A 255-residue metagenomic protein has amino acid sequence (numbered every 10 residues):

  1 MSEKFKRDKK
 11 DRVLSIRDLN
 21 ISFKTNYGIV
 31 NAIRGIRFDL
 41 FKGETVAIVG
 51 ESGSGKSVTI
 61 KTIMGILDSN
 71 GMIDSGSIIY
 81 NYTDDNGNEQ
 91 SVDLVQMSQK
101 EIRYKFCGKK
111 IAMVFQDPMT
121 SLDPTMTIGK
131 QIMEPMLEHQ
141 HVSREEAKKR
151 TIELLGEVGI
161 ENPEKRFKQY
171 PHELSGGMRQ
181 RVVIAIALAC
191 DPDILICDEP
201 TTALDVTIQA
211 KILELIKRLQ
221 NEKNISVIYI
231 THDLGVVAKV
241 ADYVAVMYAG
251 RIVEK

Functional and structural regions predicted by a protein language model:
K9-V13, S22-G35, I66-M72, D84-S91 (+3 more regions): A short, flexible loop at the N-terminus of ABC-type nucleotide-binding domains that lies
V49-E51: The feature captures the beta-strand-to-loop junction immediately N-terminal to the Walker
S77-K105, S143, E214: ABC ATPase NBD Q-loop/coupling interface
E146-K165: Conserved ABC ATPase "signature" region
Q169-L174, M178: Conserved ABC ATPase signature
A189-D193: A short, proline-enriched helix->beta-strand linker immediately N-terminal to the Walker B motif in ABC-type P-loop
L204, I208-K255: P-loop NTP-binding/switch modules centered on Walker-like glycine-rich loops
